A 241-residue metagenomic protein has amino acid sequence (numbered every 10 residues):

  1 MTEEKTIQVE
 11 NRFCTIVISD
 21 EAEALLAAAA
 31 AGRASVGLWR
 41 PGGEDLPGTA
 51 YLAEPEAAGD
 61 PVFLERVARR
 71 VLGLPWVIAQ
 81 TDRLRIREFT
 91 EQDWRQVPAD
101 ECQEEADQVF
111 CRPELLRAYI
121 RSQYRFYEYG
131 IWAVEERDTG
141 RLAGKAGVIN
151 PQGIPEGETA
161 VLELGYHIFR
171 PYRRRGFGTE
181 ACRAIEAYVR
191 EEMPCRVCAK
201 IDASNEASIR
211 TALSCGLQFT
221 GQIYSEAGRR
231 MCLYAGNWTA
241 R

Functional and structural regions predicted by a protein language model:
M1-A79: Asp-based, Mg2+/Mn2+-dependent phosphohydrolase catalytic module
E3, Y51-P171, R183-R196, K200-S204 (+1 more regions): GNAT-family acyltransferases
R174-T179: Glycine-rich acyl-CoA binding loop
A207-S208: Catalytic nucleophile serine of serine hydrolases, specifically the conserved "nucleophile elbow" pentapeptide
